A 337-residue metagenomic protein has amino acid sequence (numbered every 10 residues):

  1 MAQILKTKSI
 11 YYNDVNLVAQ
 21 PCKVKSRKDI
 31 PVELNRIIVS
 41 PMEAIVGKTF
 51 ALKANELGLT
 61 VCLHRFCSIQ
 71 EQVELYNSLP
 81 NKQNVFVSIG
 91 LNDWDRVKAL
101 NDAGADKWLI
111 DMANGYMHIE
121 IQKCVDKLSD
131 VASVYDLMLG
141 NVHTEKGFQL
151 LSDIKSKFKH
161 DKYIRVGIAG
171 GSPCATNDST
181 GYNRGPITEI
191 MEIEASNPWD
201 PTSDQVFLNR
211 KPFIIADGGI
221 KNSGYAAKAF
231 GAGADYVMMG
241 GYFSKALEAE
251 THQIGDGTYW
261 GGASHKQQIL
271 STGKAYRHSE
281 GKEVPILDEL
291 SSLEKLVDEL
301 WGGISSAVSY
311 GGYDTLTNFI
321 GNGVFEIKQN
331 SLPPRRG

Functional and structural regions predicted by a protein language model:
M1-F213, G241-F243: Active-site entrance/lid segments in N-terminal catalytic domains of soluble metabolic enzymes
M1-P21, K159-D161, G181-A216, I220-G337: Alpha/beta catalytic cores of nucleotide-metabolism and tRNA/nucleoside-modifying enzymes
